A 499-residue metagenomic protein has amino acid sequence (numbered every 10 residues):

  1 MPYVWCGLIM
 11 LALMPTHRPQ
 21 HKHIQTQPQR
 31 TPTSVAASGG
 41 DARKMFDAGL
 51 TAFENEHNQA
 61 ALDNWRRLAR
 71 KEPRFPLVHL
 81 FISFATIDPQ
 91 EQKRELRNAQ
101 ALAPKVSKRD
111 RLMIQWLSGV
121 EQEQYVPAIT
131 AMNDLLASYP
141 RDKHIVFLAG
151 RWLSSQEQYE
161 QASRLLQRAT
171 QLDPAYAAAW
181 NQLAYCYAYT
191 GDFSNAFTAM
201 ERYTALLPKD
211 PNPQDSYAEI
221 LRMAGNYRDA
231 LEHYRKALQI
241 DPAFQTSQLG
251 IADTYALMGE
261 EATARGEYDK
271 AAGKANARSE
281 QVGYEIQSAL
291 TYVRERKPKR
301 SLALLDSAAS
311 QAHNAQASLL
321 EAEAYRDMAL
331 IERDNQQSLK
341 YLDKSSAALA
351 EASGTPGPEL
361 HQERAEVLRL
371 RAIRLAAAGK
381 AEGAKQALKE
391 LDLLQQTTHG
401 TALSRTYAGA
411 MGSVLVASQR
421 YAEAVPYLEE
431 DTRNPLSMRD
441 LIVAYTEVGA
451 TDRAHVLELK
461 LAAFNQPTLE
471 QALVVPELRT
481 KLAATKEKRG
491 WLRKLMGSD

Functional and structural regions predicted by a protein language model:
H17-L166, L172-A178, Y185, T190 (+1 more regions): Acidic, proline/glycine-rich low-complexity intrinsically disordered segments
A42, P76-L77, S107-R109, K143-H144 (+10 more regions): Helix-start (N-cap) detector for alpha-helical repeat units in TPR-like alpha-solenoids, especially tetratricopeptide
L50, F84, L117, R151 (+9 more regions): Residue-level recognition of tetratricopeptide repeat
F53-E54, I87, V120, S154 (+9 more regions): Position-specific recognition of the canonical hydrophobic site in helix A of tetratricopeptide repeat
K71, L102-K105, S138-Y139, Q171-L172 (+8 more regions): Structural marker of alpha-solenoid helical repeat scaffolds
